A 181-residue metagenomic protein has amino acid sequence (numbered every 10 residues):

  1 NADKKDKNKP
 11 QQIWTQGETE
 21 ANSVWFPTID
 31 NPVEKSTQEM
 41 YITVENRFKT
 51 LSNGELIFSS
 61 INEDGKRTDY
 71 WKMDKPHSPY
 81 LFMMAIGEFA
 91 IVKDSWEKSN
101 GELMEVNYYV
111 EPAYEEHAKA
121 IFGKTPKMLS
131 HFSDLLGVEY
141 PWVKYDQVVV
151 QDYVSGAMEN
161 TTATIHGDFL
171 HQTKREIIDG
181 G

Functional and structural regions predicted by a protein language model:
N1-D6, D64: A surface-exposed beta-strand-loop module
N8-I13: N-terminal accessory targeting/assembly segments
T15-E20, P27-G181: Hydrophobic helix-coil surface modules that form long, contiguous segments used for peptide/substrate interaction
